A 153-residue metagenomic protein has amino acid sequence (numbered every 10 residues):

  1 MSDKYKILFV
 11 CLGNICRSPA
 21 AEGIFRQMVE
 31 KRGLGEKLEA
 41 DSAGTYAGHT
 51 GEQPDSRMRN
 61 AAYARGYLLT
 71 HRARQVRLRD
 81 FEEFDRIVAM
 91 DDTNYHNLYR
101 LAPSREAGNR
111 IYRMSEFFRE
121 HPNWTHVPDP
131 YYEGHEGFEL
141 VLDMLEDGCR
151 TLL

Functional and structural regions predicted by a protein language model:
S2-E83: Conserved active-site segments centered on acidic
S18, D91-D92: Helix N-cap/beta->alpha junction signal
R86, D92-L153: Phosphate-binding/catalytic loops
